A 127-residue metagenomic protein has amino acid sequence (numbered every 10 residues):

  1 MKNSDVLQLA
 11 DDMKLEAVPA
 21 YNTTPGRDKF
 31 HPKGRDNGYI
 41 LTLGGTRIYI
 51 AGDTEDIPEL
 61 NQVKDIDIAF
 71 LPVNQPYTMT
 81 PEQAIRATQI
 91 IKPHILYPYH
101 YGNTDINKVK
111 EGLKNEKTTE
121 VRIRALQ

Functional and structural regions predicted by a protein language model:
M1-K64, R124-Q127: Core dinuclear metal-dependent hydrolase active-site scaffold
M1-L9, I85, Q89-Q127: Binuclear metal-ion centers of metallo-dependent hydrolases, dominated by the metallo-beta-lactamase
D5-Q8, T24-P25, E55-E59, P76-P81 (+1 more regions): Active-site environment of divalent metal-dependent phosphoester hydrolases
T23-T24, T42, T46, T54 (+4 more regions): Residue-identity detector for threonine
F30-H31, V63-I66, Q83-A87, K110-L113: Short, glycine/charged-enriched secondary-structure capping and boundary segments
Y39-L41, I48-I50, Y77, Y101-T104 (+1 more regions): Broad hydrophobic/π-residue packing in well-ordered secondary structure
I66-L71, Q75-P98: Proline-aspartate-enriched helix->loop->beta-strand connector
